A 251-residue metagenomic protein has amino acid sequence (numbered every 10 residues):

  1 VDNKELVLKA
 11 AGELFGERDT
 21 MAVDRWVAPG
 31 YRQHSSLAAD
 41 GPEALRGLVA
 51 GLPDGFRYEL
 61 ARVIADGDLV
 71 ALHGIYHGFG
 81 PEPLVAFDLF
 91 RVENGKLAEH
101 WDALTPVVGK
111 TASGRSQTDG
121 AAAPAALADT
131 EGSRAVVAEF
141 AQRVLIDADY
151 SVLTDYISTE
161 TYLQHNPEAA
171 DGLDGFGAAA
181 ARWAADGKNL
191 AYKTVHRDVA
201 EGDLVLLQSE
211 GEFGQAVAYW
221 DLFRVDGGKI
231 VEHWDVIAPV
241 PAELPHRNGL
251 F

Functional and structural regions predicted by a protein language model:
V1-F251: C-terminal and inter-domain tail/linker signature
